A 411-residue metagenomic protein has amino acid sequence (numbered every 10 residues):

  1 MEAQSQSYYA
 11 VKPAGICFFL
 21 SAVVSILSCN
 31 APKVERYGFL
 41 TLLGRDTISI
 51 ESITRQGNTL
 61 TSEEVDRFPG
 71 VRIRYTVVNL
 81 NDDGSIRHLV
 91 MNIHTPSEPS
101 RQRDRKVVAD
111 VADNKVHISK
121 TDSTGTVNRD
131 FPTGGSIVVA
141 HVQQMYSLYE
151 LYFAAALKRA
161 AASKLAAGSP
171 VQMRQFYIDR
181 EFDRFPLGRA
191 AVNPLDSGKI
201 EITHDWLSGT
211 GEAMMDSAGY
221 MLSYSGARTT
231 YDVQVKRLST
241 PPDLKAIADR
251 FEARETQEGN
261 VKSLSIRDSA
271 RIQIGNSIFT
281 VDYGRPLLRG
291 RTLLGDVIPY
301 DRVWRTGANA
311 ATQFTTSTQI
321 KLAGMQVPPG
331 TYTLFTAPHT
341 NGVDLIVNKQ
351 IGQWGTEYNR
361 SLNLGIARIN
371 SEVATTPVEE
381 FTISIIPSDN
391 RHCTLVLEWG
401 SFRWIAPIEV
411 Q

Functional and structural regions predicted by a protein language model:
M1-K12: N-terminal secretory signal peptides that target proteins for export/translocation
V23-E35: Bacterial Sec-dependent signal peptides at the C-terminal "C-region" and cleavage site
V34, T47, R105-G198: Solvent-exposed helix/loop surface patches that form functional interfaces
G38-T41, T61-R67, V90-H94, I118-K120 (+3 more regions): Short beta-strand segments that buttress and anchor functional surface loops
D46-I50, G70-T76, R101-K106, P186 (+3 more regions): Short, surface-exposed coil-to-beta transition loops
I53-S85, G290-R305: N-terminal, post-signal-peptide region of Sec/Tat-exported proteins
R72-E150, T210, L222, Y231-D249 (+1 more regions): Contiguous hydrophobic, core-forming segments of folded domains
N260, D282-P329, F335-Q411: Extended, well-structured beta-strand/loop surface patches that form recognition or cofactor-anchoring regions within
